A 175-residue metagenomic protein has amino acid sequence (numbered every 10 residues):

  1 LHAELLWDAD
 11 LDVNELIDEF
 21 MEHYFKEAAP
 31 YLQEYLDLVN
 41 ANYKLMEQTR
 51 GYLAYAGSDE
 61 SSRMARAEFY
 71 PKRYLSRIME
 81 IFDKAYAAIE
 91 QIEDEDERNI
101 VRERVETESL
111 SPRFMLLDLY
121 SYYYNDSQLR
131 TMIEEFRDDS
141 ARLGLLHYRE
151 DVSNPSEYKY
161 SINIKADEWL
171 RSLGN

Functional and structural regions predicted by a protein language model:
H2-N175: Catalytic domains of carbohydrate-active enzymes that cleave complex glycans
